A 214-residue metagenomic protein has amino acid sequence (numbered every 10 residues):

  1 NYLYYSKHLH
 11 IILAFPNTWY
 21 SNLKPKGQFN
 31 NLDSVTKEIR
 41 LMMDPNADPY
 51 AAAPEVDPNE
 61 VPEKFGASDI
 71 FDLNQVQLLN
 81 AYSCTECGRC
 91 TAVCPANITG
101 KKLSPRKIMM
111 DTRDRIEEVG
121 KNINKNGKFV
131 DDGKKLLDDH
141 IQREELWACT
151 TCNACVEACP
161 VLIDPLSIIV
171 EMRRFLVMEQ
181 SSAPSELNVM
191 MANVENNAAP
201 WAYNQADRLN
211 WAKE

Functional and structural regions predicted by a protein language model:
N1-P54, A67: Membrane-embedded alpha-helical bundles of multi-pass integral membrane proteins
Y4, Y20, K24, P95 (+5 more regions): Hydrophobic/aromatic-lined pockets within catalytic cores
Y5-L13, C87-G88, C149, N153: P-loop NTPase catalytic cores that bind/hydrolyze ATP
S6-A14, R106, L166, V170: Short helix-terminus and kink motifs of transmembrane alpha helices, predominantly at the cytoplasmic interface
F15-Y20, S34-V35, I108-T112, R173 (+1 more regions): A glycine-rich phosphate-binding loop feature that marks nucleotide/adenosyl-phosphate handling sites
N46-V119, I123-N124: Membrane-proximal soluble helical/coiled-coil segments that couple transmembrane anchors to catalytic or regulatory
D72-A81, K107, I116-E214: Iron-sulfur-cluster electron-transfer modules
